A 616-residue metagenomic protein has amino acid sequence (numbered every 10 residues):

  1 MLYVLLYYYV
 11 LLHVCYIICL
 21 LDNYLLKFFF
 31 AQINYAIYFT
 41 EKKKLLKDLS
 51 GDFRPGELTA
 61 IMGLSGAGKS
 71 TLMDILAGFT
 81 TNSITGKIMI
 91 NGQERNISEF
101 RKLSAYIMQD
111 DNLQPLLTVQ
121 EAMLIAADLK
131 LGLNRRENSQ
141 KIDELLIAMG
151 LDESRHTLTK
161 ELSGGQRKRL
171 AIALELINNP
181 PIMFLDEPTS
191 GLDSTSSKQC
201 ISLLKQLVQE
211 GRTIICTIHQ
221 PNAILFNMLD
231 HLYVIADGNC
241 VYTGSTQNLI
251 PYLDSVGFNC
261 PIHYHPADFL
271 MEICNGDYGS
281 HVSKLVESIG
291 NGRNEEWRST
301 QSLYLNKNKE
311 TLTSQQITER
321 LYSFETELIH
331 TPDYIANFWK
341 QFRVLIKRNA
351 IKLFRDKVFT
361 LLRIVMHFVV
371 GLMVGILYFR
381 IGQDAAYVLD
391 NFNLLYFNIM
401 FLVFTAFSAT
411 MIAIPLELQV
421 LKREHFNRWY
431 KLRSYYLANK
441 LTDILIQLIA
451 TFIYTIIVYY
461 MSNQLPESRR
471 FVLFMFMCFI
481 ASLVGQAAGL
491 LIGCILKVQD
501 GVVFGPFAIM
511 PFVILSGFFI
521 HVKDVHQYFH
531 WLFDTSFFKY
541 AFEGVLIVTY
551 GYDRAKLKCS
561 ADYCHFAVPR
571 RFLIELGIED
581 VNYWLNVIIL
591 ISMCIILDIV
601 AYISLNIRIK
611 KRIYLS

Functional and structural regions predicted by a protein language model:
M1, C19-S50, P55-E57, L64 (+10 more regions): Topological signature of polytopic alpha-helical transporters
N96-S98, D111-E121: Conserved catalytic motifs of ABC-family nucleotide-binding domains
L158-L162: Conserved ABC ATPase signature
I172, C200: Hydrophobic anchor residue at the start of the ABC signature
E175-L176: ABC ATPase C-loop
M183-E187: Catalytic Walker B motif of ABC-type/P-loop ATPase nucleotide-binding domains
I201-S202, E210-T217, N222-F226, H231-V234 (+4 more regions): Alpha-helical transmembrane segments and their short interhelical loops
I376, D390-S462: Hydrophobic alpha-helical transmembrane segments of multi-pass membrane transport proteins
